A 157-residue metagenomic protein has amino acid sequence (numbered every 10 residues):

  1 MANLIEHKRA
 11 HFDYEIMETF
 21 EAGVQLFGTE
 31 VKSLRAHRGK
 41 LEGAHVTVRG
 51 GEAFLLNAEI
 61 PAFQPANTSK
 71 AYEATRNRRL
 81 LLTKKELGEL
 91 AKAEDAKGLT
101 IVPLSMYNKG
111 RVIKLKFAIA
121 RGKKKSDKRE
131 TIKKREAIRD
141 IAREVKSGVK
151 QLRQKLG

Functional and structural regions predicted by a protein language model:
M1-D13, M17, E21, P65-K70 (+3 more regions): Solvent-exposed, charged helical/coil patches that constitute nucleic-acid or partner-interaction surfaces
A2-F54: A positional/architectural concept
G23, H45, R79, S105-Y107: Replace "in large, NTP-powered and nucleic-acid-processing enzymes" with "in large, NTP-powered factors and other
A36, V46, I60, K92-L99: Short, intrinsically disordered, mixed-charge
R49-G51, L56-K92: Helix-adjacent hinge/juxtasegments
T75, L82-G88, G122-Q151: C-terminal end-helix/capping segment
L81-A118, G122-K124: Beta-rich strand-turn-strand
R153-G157: N-terminal targeting/trafficking signals and adjacent low-complexity tails
